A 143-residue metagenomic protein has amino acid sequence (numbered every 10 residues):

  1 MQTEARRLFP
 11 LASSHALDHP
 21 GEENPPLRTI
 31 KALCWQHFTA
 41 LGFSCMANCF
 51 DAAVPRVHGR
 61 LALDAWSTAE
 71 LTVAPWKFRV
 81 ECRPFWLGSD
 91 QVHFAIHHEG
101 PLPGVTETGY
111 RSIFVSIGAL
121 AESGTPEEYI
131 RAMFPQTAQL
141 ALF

Functional and structural regions predicted by a protein language model:
Q2-F9, S13-W35, H98-F143: Acidic, low-complexity intrinsically disordered segments
L17, F43, W76-F78, Y110: Short aromatic/hydrophobic-glycine micro-motifs
W35-A69: Long amphipathic alpha-helical scaffold segments
D51-L61, L87-Q91, R111-T125: Extended interaction regions within the primary functional domain
L61-F94: Amphipathic, interaction-prone secondary-structure segments
